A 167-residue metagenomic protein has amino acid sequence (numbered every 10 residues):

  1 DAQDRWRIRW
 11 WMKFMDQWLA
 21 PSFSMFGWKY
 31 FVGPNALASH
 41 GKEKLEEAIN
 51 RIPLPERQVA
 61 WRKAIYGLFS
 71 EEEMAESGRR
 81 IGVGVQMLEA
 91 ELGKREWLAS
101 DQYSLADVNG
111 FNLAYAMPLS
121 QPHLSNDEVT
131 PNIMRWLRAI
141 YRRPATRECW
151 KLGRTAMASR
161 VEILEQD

Functional and structural regions predicted by a protein language model:
D1-P53, D167: GST-like domain detector, emphasizing the conserved glutathione-binding G-site in the N-terminal thioredoxin-like
D1-R7, E76-S77, R95-A106: All-alpha amphipathic helical-bundle segments outside canonical DNA-binding/catalytic cores that form hydrophobic
W11, E73, S77-E91, L113 (+1 more regions): Alpha-helical packing segments of well-folded alpha/beta enzyme cores
K42-S70, R79-Q86: A structural motif
A90-Q102, P144-C149: Surface-exposed helix-capping loop/turn segments at secondary-structure junctions
L98-P122: GST superfamily/GST-like fold recognition
P122-V129: Structural helix-adjacent loops and short alpha-helical linkers that scaffold large soluble proteins
V129-D167: Long, positively charged, glycine-interspersed low-complexity recognition regions
